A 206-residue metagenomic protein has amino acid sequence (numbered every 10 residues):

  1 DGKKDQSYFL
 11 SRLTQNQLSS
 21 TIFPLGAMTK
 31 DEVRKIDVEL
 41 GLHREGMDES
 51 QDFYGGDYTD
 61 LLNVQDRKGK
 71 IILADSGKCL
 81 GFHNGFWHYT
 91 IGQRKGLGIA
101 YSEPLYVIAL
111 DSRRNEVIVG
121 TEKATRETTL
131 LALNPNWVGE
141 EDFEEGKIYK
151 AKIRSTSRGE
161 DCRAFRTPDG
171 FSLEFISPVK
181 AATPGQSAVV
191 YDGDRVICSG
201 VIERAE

Functional and structural regions predicted by a protein language model:
D1-V196, V201-E206: Nucleotide-activated chemistry modules centered on ATP-dependent adenylation/adenylyltransferase
